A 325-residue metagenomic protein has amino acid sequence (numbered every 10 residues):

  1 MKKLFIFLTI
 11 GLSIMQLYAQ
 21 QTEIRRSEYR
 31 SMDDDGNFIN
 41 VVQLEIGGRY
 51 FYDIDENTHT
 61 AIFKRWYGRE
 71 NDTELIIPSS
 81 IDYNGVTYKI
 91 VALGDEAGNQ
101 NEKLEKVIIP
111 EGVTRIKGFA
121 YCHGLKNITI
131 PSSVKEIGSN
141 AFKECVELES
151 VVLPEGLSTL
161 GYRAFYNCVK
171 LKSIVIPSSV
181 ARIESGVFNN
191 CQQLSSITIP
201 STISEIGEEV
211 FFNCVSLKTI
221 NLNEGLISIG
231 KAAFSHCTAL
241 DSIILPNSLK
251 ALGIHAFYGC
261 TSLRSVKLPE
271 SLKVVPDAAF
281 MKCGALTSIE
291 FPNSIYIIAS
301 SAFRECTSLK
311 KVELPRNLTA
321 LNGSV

Functional and structural regions predicted by a protein language model:
M1-L4, A19: Positively charged n-region of N-terminal signal peptides that target proteins for export
L4-S13: Sec-dependent N-terminal signal peptides
M15-L17: Hydrophobic alpha-helical segments of integral membrane proteins
Q20-R26: Cleaved targeting-peptide boundary
R30-R69: GGW-centered surface loops in extracellular recognition modules
E56-T58, E70-V91, E102-R115, C122-E136 (+8 more regions): Structural signature of tandem-repeat unit edges
W66-G68, E96-N99: Acidic, Ser/Thr
